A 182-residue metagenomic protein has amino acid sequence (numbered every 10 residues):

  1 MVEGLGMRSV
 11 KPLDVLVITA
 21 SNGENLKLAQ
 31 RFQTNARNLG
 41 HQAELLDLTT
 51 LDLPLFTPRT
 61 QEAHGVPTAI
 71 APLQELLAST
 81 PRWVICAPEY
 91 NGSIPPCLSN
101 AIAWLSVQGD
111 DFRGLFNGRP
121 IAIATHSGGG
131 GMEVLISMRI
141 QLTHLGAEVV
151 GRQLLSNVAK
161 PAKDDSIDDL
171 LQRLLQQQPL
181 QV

Functional and structural regions predicted by a protein language model:
L5-L13, H144, E148-V182: Glycine-rich phosphate/pyrophosphate-binding loop and the adjoining helix
G6-H41: N-terminal beta1-alpha1 ligand-phosphate binding loop
I18-A20, L46, A124: Short hydrophobic segments within beta-strands
R31-L39, R139-E148: Active-site-adjacent alpha-helix of alpha/beta-hydrolase-fold enzymes
G40-L48, L55, E148-N157: Short beta-strand elements in bilobed, periplasmic/extracellular small-molecule ligand-binding domains
L48-V66: N-terminal beta-loop-helix "entrance" segment that forms/cooperates in small-molecule cofactor or anionic ligand
G65-Q141, L145: Helix-loop-strand module that forms the ligand-binding subsite of alpha/beta enzymes
